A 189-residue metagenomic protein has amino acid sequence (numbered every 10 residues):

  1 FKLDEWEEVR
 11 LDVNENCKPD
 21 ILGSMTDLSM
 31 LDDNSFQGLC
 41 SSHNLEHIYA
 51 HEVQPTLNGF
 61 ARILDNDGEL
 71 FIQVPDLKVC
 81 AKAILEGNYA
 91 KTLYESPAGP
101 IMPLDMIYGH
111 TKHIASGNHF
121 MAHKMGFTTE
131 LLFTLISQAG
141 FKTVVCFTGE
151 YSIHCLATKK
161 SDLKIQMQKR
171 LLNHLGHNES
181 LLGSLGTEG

Functional and structural regions predicted by a protein language model:
F1-K82, I136, A157-K159: Conserved SAM-binding loop
E52-P55, G59, I63-D65, E69-G189: S-adenosyl-L-methionine-dependent methyltransferase catalytic module, highlighting the catalytic core
